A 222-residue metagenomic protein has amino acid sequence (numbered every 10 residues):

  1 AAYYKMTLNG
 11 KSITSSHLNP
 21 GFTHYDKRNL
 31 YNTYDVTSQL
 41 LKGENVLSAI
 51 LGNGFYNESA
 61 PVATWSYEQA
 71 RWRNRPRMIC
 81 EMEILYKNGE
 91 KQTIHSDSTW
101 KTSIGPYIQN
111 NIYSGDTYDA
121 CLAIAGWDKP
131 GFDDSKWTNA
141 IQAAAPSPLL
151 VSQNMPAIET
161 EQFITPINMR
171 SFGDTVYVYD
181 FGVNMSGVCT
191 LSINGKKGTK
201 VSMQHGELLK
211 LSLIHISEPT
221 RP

Functional and structural regions predicted by a protein language model:
A1-L213, S217, R221: Extracellular/oxidizing-compartment recognition motifs
